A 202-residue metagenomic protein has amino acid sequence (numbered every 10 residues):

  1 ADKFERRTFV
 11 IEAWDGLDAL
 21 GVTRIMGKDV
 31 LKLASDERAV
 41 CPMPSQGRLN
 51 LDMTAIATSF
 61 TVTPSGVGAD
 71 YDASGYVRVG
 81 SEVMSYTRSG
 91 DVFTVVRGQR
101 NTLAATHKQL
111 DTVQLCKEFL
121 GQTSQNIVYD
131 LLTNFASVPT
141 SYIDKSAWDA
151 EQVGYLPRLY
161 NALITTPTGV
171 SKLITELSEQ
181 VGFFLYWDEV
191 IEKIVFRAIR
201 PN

Functional and structural regions predicted by a protein language model:
A1-G16, D72-S85, Y129: Short, acidic/charged, Gly/Pro-enriched secondary-structure junctions
D2-C41, Y155-N202: Short beta-strand-centered interaction patches in the first periplasmic/extracellular domains of large envelope
E12, M26-K28, D52-T54, T61-S65 (+7 more regions): A structural detector for beta-sheet-dominated domains
D18-P42, F93-K117: Short solvent-exposed strand/turn elements
C41-T106: Autoprocessing Asn-cyclization modules and mimics
V77, E82, T94-P139: Surface-exposed interaction regions enriched in Ser/Thr/Asp/Glu that occur as long low-complexity tracts or repetitive
Y129-T165: N-terminal export/assembly leaders
